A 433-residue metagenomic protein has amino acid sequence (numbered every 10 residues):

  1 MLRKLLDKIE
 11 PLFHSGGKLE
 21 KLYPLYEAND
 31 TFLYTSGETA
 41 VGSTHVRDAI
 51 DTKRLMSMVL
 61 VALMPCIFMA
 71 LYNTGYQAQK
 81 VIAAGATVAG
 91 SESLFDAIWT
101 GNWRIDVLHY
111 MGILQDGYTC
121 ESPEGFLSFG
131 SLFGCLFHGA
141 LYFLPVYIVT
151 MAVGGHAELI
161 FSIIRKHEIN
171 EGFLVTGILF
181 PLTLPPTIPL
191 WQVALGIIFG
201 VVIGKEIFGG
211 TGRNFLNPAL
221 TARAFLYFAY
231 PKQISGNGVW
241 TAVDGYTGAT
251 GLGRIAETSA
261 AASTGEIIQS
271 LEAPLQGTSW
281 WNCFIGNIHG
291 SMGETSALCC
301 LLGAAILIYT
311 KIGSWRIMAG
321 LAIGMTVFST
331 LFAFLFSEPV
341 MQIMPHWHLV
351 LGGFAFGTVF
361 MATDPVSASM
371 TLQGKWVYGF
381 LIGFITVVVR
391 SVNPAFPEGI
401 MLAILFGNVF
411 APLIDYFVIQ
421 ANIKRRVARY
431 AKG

Functional and structural regions predicted by a protein language model:
M1-F143, Y147: N-terminal signal-anchor module of multipass membrane proteins
T52-M56, T278-L302, L307-W315, Q342-I343: Membrane-water interface at loop-to-transmembrane-helix junctions
L136-T150, T187-G196, C283-A297, Q342-F354: Structural signature of hydrophobic alpha-helical transmembrane segments
V146-I160, G177, I197-K205: Central hydrophobic cores of alpha-helical transmembrane segments in multi-pass inner-membrane proteins across all
E168-A249: Membrane-interface helix-loop-helix junctions at boundaries between adjacent transmembrane segments
L182-P185, G303-R316, S329-G399, I404-N408 (+3 more regions): Hydrophobic alpha-helical bundle architecture
G196-G200, A222-R223, M318-T326, K375-F384: Central hydrophobic cores of alpha-helical transmembrane segments in multi-pass integral membrane proteins
G212-L301: Long hydrophobic alpha-helical segments that form multi-pass transmembrane helix bundles in integral membrane proteins
